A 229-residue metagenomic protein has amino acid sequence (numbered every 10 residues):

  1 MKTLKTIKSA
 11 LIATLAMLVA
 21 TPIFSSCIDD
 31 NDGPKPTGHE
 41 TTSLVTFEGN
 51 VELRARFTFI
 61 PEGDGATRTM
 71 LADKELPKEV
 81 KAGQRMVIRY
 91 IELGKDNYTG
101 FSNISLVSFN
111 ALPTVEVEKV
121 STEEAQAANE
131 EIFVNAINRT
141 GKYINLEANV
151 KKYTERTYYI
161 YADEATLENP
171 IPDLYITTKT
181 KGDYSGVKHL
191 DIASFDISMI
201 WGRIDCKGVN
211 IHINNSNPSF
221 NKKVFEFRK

Functional and structural regions predicted by a protein language model:
K2-L4, L15-T46: Bacterial Sec-dependent N-terminal signal peptides
N50-F59: Short aromatic-glycine-enriched beta-strand elements
D64-E79: Beta-strand/loop nucleic-acid-binding surfaces
K78-S102: Flexible glycine-rich surface loops and low-complexity tracts that mediate binding to linear polymers
L93-T99, H212-K223: Short acidic/polar inter-strand loop motif in beta-rich domains
G94-N149: Surface-exposed beta-loop interaction hotspot
F133-Y184: Short helix-loop boundary/capping segments
T180-G208: Short, solvent-exposed, Trp/other aromatic-anchored flexible loops in extracytoplasmic proteins
